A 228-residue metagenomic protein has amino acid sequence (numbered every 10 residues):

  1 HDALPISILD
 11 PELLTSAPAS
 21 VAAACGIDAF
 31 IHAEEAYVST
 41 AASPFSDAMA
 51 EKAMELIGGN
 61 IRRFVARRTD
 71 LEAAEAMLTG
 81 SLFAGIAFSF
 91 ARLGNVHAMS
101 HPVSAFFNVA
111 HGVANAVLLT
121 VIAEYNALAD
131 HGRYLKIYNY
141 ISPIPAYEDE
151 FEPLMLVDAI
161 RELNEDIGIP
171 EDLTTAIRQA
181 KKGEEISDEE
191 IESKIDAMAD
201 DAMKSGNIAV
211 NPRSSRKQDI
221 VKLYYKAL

Functional and structural regions predicted by a protein language model:
H1, L9, V96, A110 (+1 more regions): Single, functionally critical "micro-switch" positions that shape active/binding sites and transmembrane helices
H1-A42, R133-K136, Y140, I167: A glycine/threonine-rich phosphate-anchoring loop and its flanking beta-alpha core in nucleotide/phosphate-binding
A36-E162: Active-site segments that bind and position negatively charged phosphate/pyrophosphate groups
I144-L228: C-terminal charged capping/lid subdomain of soluble metabolic enzymes
